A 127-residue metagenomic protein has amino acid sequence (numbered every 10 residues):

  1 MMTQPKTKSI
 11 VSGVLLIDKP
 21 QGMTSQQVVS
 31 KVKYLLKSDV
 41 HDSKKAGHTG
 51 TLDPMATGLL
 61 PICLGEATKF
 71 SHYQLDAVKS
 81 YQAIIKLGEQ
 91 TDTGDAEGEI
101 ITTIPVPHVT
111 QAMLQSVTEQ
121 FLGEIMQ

Functional and structural regions predicted by a protein language model:
M1-Q127: Catalytic/RNA-binding core of pseudouridine synthases
